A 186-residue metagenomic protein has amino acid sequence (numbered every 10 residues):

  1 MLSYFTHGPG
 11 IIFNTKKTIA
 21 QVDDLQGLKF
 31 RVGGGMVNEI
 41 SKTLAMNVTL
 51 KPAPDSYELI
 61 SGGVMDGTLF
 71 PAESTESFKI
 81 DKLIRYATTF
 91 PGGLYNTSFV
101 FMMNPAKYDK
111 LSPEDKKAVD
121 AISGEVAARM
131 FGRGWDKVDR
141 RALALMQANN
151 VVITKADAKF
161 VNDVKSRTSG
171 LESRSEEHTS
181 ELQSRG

Functional and structural regions predicted by a protein language model:
M1-S180, S184-R185: N-terminal secretory/targeting leader peptides
